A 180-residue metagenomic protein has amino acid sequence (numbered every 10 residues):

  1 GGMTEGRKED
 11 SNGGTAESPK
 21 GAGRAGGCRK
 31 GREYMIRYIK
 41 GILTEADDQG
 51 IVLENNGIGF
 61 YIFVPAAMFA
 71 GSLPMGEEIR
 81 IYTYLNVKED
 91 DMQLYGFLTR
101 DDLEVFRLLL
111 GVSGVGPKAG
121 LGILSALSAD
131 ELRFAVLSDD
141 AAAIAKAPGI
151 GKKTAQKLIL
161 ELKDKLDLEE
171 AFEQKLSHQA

Functional and structural regions predicted by a protein language model:
G6-R7, P19, R29: Compositionally biased, intrinsically disordered low-complexity segments enriched in Pro/Arg/Gln/His
D10-N12, Y34: Intrinsic-disorder-associated, low-complexity terminal segments enriched in Asp/Asn/His/Tyr and depleted of Lys/Arg
G27-G111: Structure-specific DNA junction-binding interface
V112, A126, S138-D139, K165-F172: Conserved, well-folded catalytic cores of nucleic-acid-processing and energy-transducing macromolecular machines
L160-A180: Strongly charged, low-complexity linkers/loops
